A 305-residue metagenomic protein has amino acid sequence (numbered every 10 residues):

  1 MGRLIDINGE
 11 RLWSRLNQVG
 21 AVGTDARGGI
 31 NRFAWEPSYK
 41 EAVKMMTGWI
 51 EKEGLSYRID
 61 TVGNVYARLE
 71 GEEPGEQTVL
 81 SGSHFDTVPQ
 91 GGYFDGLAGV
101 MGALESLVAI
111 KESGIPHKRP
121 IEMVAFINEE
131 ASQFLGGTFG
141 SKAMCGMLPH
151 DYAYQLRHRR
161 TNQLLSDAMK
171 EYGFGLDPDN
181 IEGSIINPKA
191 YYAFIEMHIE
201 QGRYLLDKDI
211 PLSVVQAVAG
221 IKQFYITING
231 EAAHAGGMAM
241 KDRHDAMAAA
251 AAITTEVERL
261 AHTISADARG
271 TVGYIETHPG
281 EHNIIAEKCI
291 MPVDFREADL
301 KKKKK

Functional and structural regions predicted by a protein language model:
G2-E36, Y154: N-terminal capping segment at the start of a domain
R15, P74-S81, I221-I226: Short coil-to-beta-strand
T24-E70: A non-catalytic alpha/beta surface segment that caps or lines the substrate-entry region of metallo-dependent hydrolase
V43, V100, L104-L107, A250-T255: Short, hydrophobic/amphipathic alpha-helical packing segments that form internal helix faces or helix-helix interfaces
T47-E51, S56, Y66-N162, S166 (+1 more regions): Active-site metal-coordination/substrate-binding segment of hydrolases, especially metallo-dependent peptidases
E129, L135-L300: Midchain, well-structured core segments that form catalytic/ion-binding scaffolds
K302-K305: Solvent-exposed, non-transmembrane alpha-helical starts
